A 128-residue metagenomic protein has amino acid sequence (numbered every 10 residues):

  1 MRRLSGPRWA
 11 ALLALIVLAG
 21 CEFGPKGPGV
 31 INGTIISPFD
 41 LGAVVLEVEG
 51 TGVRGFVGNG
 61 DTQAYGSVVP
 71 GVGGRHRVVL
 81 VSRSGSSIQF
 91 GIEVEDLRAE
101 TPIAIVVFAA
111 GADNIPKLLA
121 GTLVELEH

Functional and structural regions predicted by a protein language model:
M1-E22: Sec-dependent bacterial lipoprotein signal peptides
C21-H128: Acidic, low-complexity intrinsically disordered segments
